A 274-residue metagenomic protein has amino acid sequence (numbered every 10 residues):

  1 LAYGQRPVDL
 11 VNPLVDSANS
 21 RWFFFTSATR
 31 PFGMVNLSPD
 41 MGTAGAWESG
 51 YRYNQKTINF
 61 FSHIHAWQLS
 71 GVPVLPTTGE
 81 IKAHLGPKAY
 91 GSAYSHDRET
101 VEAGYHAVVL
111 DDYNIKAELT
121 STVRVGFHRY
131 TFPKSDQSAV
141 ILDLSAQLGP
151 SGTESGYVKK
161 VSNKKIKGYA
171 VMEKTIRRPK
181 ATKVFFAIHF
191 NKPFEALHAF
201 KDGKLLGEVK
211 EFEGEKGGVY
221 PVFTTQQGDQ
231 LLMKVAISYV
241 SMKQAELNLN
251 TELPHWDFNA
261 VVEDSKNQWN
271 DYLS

Functional and structural regions predicted by a protein language model:
Q5-S274: Accessory carbohydrate-recognition regions in carbohydrate-active enzymes
